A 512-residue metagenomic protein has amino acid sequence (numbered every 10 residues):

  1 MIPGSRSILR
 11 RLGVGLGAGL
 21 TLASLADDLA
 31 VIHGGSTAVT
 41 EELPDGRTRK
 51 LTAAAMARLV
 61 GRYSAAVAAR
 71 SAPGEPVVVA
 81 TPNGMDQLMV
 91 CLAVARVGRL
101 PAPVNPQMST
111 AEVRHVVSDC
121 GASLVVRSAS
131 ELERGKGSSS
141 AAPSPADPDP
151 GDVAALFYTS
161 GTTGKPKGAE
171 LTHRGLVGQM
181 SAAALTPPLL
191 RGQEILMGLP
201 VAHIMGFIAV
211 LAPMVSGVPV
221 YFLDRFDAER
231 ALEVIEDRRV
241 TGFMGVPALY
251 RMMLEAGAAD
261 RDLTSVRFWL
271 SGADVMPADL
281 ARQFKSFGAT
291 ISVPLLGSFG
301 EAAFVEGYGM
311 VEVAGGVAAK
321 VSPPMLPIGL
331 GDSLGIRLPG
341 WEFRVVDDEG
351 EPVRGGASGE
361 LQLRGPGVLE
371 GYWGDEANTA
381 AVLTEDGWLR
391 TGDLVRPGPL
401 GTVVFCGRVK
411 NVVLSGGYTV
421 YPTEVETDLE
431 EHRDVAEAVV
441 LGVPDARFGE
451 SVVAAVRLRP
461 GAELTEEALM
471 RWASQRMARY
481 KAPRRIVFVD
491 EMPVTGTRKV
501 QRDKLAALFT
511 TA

Functional and structural regions predicted by a protein language model:
R11-L20, E131-V153: Flexible, low-complexity linker/hinge segments
V14, A38-S71, E75-G84, L88 (+4 more regions): Conserved AMP-binding/adenylate-forming core of the ANL superfamily
G35-T37, A141-Y158, K165, P188-E194: Conserved pre-ATP/AMP-binding loop-to-beta segment of ANL
R49-A55, A154-S181: Conserved AMP-binding A3 loop
V177-E194, A202-G242, M252, A256-G257: Conserved AMP-binding/adenylation subdomain of ANL enzymes
T241-G245, L254-G329, E342: Gly/Ser/Thr-rich phosphate-binding loop
F243, G365, E370-G371, L394-K481 (+2 more regions): AMP-binding/adenylate-forming catalytic core of the ANL superfamily
V321, M325, S333-G340, D348-V382 (+1 more regions): Conserved ATP/PPi-binding loop(s) of AMP-dependent carboxylate-activating enzymes
